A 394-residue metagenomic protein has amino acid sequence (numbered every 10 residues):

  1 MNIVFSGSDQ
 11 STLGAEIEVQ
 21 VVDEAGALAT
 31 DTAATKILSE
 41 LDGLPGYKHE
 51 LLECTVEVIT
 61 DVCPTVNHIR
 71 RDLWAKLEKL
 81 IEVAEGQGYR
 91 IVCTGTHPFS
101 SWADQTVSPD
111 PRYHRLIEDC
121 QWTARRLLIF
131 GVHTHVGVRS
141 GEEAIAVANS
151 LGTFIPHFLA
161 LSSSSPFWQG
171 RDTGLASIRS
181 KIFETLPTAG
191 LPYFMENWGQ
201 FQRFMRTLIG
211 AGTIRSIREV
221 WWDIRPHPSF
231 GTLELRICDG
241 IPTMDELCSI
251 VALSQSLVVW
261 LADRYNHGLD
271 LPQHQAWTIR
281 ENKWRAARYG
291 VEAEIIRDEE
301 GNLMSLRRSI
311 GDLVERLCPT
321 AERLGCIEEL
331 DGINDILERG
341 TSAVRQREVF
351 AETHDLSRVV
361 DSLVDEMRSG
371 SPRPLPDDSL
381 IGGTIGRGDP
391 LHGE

Functional and structural regions predicted by a protein language model:
M1-Q87, L116, F183-E394: C-terminal accessory/tail domains of diverse enzymes
E24, Y89, T94-F99, V132 (+3 more regions): An acidic- and aromatic-residue-enriched active-site/binding cleft used to recognize and process polar
K48-L51, A84-H97, W122-I129: Short, flexible active-site-proximal loops enriched in glycine and acidic residues
G86-T94, E142-A146, L159-S163: Short secondary-structure capping/junction motifs at helix and strand boundaries
G88-Q105, Q169-T173: Short, glycine/charge-rich beta-strand/loop segments that flank catalytic centers and engage negatively charged groups
P109-G131: Acidic, His- and aromatic-enriched active-site or binding-groove loops in soluble protein domains that engage sugars
R125-L151: Internal, well-ordered domain-core segments that constitute the primary functional module of diverse proteins
S140, A148-M195: An exposed, glycine/acidic-rich loop-and-rim segment of catalytic or binding clefts
